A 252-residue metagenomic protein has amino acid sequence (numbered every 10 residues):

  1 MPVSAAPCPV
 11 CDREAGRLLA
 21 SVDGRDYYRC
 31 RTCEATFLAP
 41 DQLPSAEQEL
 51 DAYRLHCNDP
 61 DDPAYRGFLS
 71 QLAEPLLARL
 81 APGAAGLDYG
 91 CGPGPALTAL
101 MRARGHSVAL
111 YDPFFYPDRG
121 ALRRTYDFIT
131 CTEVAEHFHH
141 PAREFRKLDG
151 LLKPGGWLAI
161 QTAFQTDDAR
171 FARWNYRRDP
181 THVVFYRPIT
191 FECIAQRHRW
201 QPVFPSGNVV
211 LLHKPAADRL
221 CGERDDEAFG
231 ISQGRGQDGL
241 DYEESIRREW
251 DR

Functional and structural regions predicted by a protein language model:
M1-F128, T132, F145-R146, Q161 (+3 more regions): Conserved N-terminal segment of class I S-adenosyl-L-methionine
A81, H139, K153: Short conserved AdoMet
T130-H140: A short SAM/SAH-binding and catalytic strip from SAM-dependent methyltransferases
F145-W157: A short glycine-rich, Lys/Arg-flanked "PGG" loop and its adjoining helix->strand segment in the class I
Q161-V184, I189-T190, I194: Short, glycine-/aromatic-enriched active-site segment of Class I SAM-dependent methyltransferases
T190-L211: Rossmann-like AdoMet/SAM-dependent catalytic core
A217-A228: Short, charge-rich, low-complexity interaction segments located in flexible loops at or near secondary-structure
D226-R252: Short linear interaction segments
